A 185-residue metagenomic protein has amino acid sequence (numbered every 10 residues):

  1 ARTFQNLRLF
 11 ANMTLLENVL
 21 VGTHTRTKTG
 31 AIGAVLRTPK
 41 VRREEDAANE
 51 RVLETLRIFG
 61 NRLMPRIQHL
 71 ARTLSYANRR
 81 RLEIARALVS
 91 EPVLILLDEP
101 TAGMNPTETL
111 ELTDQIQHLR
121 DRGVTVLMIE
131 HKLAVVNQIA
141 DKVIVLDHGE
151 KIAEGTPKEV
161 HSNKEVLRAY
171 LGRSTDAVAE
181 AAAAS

Functional and structural regions predicted by a protein language model:
I84: Hydrophobic anchor residue at the start of the ABC signature
E91: Conserved catalytic motifs of ABC-family nucleotide-binding domains
I95-E99: Catalytic Walker B motif of ABC-type/P-loop ATPase nucleotide-binding domains
L110-R122: Helical segment within the ABC ATPase nucleotide-binding domain
V136-Q138: A short, surface-exposed alpha-helical micro-motif characterized by mixed small hydrophobic and charged/polar residues
E154-G155: ABC ATPase "signature
